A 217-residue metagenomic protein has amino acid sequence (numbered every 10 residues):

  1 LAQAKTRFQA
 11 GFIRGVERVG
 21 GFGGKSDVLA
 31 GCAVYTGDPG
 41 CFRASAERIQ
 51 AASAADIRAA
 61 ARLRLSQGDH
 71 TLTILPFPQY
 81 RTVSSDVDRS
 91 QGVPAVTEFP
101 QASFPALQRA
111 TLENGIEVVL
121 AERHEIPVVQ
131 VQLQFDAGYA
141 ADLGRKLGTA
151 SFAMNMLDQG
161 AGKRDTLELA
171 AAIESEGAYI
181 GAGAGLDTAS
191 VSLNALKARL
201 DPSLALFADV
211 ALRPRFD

Functional and structural regions predicted by a protein language model:
L1-V16, R48, S53, Q159-R164 (+1 more regions): M16/insulysin-pitrilysin zinc metalloprotease superfamily fold
A2-L112, V119: C-terminal regions of mature proteins
Y35-G40, A51, L147-T149, G183 (+1 more regions): Short acidic alpha-helix initiation/capping motifs at coil-to-helix transition points, especially at protein N-termini
F42-A44, D187-S190: Surface-exposed aromatic
S45, E176, I180, D217: Glycine-rich, flexible loop/turn motifs
D69-Y179, A184, S190-A195, L204-A211: His/Glu-rich zincin catalytic helix
